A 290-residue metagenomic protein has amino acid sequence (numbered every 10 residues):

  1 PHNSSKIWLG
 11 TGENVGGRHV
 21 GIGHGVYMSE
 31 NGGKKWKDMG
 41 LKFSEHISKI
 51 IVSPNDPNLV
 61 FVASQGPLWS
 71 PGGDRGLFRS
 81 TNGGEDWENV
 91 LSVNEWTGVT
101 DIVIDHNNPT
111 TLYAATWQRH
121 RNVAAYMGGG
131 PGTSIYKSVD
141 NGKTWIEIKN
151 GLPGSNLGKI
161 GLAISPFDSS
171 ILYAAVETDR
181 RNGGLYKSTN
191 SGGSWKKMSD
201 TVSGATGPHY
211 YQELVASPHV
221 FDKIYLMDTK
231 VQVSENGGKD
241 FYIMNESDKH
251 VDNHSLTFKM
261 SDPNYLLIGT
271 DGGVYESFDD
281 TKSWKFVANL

Functional and structural regions predicted by a protein language model:
P1-L290: Beta-propeller blade termini and top-face loops
